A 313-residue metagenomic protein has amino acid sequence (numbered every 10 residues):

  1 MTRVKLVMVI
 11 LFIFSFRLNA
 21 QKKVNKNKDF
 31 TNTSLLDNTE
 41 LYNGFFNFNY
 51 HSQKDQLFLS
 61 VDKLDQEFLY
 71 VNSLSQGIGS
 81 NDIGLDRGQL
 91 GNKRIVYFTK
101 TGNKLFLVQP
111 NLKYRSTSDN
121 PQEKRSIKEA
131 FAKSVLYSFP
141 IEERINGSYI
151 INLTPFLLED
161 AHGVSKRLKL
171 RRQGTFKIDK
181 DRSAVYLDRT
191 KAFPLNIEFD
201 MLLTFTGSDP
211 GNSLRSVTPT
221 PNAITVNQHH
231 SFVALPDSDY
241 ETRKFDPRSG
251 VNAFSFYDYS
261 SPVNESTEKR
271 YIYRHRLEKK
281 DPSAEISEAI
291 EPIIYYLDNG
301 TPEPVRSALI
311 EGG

Functional and structural regions predicted by a protein language model:
M1-K23: Bacterial Sec-dependent N-terminal signal peptides
N19, E303-S307: A short, highly charged nucleic-acid-interacting micro-segment common to nuclease and nuclease-linked defense proteins
K22-P302, G313: Auxiliary tRNA-acceptor-end handling modules of aminoacyl-tRNA synthetases
S307-G313: Extended, non-catalytic substrate-recognition/exosite surfaces adjacent to catalytic cores, especially in enzymes
